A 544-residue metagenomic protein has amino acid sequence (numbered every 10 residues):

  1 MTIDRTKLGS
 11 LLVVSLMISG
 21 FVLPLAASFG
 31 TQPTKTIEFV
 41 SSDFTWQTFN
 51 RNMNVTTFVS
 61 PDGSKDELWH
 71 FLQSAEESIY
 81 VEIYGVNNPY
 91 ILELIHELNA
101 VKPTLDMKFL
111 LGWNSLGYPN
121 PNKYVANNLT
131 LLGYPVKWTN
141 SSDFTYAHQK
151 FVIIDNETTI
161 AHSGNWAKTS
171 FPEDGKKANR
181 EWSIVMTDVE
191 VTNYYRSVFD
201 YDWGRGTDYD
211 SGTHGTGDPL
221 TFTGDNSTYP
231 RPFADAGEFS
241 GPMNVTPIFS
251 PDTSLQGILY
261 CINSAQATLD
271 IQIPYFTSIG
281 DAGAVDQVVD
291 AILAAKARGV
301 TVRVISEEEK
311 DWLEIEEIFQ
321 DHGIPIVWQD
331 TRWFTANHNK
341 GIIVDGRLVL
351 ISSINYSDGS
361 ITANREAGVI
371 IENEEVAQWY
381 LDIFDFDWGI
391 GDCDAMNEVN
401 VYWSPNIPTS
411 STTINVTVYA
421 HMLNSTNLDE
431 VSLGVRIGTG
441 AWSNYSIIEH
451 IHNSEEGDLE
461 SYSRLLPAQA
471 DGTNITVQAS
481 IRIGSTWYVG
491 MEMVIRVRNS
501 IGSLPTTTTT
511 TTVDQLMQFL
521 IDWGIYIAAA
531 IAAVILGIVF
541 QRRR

Functional and structural regions predicted by a protein language model:
M1-I37, V418-A420, L433, A479 (+1 more regions): Secretory targeting signatures
F29-S41, I390-Y402, T409, R496-F519: Low-complexity, Pro/Thr/Ser/Gly/Ala-rich linker/spacer regions in secreted, extracellular modular proteins
F29-S74, G85-N263, D290, R298-E374: HKD-type phospholipase D/PLD-like phosphodiesterase module
V81-N88, F276-G283: Short, glycine-rich nucleotide/cofactor-binding loops
S197-R205, I370-A395, I495-L504: A recurrent domain-boundary module in secreted/ectodomain proteins
A284-D290: Charged helix-capping and loop-helix junction motifs
D394-P505: Glycan-association/targeting regions that enable binding to alpha-glucans and other polysaccharides
